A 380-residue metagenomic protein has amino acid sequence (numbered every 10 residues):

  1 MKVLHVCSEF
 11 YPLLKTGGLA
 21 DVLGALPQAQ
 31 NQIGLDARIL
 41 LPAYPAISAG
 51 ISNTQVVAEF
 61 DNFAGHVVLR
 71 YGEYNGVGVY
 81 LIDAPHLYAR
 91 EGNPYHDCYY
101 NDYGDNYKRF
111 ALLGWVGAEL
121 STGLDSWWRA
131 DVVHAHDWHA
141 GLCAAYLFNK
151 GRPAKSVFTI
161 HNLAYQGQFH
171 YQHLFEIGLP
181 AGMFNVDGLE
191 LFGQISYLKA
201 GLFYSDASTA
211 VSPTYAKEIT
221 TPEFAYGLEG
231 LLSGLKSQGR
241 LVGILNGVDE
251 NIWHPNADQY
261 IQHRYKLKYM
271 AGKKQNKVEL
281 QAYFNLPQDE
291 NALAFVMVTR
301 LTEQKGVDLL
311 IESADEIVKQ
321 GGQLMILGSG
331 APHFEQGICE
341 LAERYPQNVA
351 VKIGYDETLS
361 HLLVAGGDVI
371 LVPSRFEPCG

Functional and structural regions predicted by a protein language model:
M1-G380: Catalytic cores of nucleotide-sugar-dependent glycosyltransferases that transfer UDP/GDP/TDP-activated
